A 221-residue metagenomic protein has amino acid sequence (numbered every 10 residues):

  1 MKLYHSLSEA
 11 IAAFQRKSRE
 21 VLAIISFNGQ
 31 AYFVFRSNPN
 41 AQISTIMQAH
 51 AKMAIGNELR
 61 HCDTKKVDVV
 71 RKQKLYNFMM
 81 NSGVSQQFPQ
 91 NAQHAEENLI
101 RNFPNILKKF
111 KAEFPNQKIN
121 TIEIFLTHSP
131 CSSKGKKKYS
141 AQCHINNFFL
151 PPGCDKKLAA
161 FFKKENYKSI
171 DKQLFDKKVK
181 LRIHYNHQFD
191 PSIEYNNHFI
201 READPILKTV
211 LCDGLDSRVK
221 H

Functional and structural regions predicted by a protein language model:
M1-H221: Zinc-dependent deaminase catalytic domain
